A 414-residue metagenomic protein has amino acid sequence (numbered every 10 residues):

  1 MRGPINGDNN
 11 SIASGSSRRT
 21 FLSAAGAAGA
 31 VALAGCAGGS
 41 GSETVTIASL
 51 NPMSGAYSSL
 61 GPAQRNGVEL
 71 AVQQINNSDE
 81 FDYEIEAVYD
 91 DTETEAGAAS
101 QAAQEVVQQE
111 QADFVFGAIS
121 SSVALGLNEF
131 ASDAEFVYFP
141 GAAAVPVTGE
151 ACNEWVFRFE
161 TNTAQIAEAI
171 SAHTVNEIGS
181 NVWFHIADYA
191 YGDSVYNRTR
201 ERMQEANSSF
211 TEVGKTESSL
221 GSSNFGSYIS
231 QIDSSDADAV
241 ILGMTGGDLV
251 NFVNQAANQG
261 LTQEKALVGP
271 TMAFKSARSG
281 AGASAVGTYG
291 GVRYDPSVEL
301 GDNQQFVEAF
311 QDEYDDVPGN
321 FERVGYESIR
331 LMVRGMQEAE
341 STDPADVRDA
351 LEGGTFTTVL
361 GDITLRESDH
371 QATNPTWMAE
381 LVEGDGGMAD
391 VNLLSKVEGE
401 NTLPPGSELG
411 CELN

Functional and structural regions predicted by a protein language model:
M1-A34: N-terminal secretory signal peptides and thylakoid transit peptides that target proteins across membranes
A37-V45: Bacterial lipoprotein signal-peptidase II cleavage site
V45-G67, D90-G97, I119-S120, H185-D193 (+3 more regions): Extracytoplasmic "Venus flytrap"
N66-Y89, Q204-F210: Signal peptide-proximal N-terminal region of secreted/periplasmic/extracellular or secretory-lumen proteins
A96-A112, H173, N224-D236: Short, well-structured alpha-helical segments in soluble
Q101, Q108-K215, E264-Y289: Extracytoplasmic ligand/sensor domains, especially the bilobed periplasmic-binding protein
A256-Y326, E408-E412: Extracellular/periplasmic periplasmic-binding protein-like sensory domains
D312-G319, V333-D390: Segments of small-molecule ligand-sensing domains
